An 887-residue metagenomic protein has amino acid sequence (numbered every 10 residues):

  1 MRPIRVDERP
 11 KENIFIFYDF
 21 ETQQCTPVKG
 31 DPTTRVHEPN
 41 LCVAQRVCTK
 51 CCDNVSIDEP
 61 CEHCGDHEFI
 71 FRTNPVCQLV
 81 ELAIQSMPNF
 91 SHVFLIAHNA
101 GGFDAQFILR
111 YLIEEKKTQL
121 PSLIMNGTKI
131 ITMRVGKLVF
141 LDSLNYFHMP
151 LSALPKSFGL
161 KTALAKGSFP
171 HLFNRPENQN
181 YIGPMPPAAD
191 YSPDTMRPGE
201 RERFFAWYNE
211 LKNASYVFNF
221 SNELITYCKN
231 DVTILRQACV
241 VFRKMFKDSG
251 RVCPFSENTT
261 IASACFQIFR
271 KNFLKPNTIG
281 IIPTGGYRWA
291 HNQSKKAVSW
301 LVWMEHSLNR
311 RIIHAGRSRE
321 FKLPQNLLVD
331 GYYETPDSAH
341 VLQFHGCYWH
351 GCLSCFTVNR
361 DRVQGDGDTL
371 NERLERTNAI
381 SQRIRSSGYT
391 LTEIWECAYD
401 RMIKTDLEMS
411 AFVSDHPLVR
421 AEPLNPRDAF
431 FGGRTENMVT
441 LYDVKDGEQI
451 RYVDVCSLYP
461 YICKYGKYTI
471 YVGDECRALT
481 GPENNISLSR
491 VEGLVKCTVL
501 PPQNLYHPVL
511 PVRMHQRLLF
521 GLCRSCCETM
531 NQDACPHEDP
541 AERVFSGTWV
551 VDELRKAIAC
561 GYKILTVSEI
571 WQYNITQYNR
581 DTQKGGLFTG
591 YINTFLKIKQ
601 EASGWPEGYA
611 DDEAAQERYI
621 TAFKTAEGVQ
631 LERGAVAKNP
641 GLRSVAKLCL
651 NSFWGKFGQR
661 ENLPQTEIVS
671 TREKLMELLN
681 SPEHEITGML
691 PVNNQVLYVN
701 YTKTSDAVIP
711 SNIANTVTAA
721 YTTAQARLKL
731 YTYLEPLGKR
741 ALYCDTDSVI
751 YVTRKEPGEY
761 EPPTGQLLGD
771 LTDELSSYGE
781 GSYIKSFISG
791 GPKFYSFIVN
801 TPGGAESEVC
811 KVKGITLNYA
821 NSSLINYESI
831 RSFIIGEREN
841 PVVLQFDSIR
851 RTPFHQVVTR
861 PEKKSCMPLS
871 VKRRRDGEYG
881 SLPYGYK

Functional and structural regions predicted by a protein language model:
M1, H98, W349-H350: Histidine-centered active-site/metal-ligand motif
M1-P3, E396-R401: Polybasic, low-complexity terminal segments and linkers that are predominantly intrinsically disordered and enriched
K11, F15-F17, T26, P32-H314 (+4 more regions): Conserved acidic
E320-P324, D400-R401: Acidic-and-aromatic substrate-binding clefts and catalytic sites of carbohydrate-active enzymes
K322-D330, D745: Catalytic centers of nucleases
V329-S354: Active-site beta-strand-loop-beta-strand hairpin of nuclease catalytic cores that positions key catalytic residues
H350-E372: A solvent-exposed, charged loop/short amphipathic helix patch at secondary-structure junctions
